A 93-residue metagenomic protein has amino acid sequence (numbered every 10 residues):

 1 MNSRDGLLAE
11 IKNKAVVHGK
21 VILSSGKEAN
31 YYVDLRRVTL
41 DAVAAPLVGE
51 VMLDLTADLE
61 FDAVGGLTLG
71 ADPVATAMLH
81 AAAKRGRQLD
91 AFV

Functional and structural regions predicted by a protein language model:
M1-L59: Active-site-facing substrate-recognition patch
T39, V43-V93: Conserved PRPP/pyrophosphate-binding segment of the phosphoribosyltransferase/PRPP-pathway fold
